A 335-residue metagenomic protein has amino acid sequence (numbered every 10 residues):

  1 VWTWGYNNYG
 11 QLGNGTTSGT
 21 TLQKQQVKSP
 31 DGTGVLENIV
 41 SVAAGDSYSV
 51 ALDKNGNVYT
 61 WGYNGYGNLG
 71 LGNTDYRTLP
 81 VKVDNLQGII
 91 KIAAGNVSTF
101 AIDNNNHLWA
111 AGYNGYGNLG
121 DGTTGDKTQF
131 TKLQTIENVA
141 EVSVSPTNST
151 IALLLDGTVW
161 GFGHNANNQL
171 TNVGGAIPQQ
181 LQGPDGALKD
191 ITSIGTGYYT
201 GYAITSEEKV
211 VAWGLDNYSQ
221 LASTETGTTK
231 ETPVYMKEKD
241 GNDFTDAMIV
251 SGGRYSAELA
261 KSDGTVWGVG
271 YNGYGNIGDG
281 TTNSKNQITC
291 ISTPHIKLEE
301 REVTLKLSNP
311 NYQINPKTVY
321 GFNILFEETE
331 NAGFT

Functional and structural regions predicted by a protein language model:
W2-Q23, W61-L79, A111-Q129, W160-Q179 (+2 more regions): Short glycine/serine- and acidic-residue-enriched loop/turn motifs that recur at repeat junctions
T3, Y48-A51, T60, S98-A101 (+7 more regions): Conserved core positions of repeat-based scaffolds
N7, G45, L52-D53, N64 (+11 more regions): Structural WD40 beta-propeller signal
Q26-D31, N64, V83-N85, L133-T135 (+2 more regions): Short loop/turn motifs that cap or connect beta-strands within the blades of beta-propeller-type repeat domains
V35, N73, N85, T123-D126 (+4 more regions): Conserved loop/turn at the beginning of each blade in beta-propeller domains
E37-S41, D53-N57, Y66, L71 (+8 more regions): Tandem repeat domain/solenoid detector
K297-E328: Solvent-exposed, low-complexity, repeat-rich "mucin-like" stalks and linkers
N331-T335: Low-complexity "stalk/linker" and mucin-like segments enriched in Ser/Thr/Pro/Ala/Gly
